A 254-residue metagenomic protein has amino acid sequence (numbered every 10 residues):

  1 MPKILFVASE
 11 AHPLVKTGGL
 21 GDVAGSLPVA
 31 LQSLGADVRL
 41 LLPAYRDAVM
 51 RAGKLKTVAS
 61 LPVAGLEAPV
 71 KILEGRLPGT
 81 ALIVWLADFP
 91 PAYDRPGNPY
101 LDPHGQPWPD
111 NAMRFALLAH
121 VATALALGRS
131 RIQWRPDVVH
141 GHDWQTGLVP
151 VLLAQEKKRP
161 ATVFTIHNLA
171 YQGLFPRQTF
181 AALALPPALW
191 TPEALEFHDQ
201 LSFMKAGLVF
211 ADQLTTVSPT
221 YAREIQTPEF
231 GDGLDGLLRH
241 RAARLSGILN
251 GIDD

Functional and structural regions predicted by a protein language model:
M1-D254: Catalytic cores of nucleotide-sugar-dependent glycosyltransferases that transfer UDP/GDP/TDP-activated
